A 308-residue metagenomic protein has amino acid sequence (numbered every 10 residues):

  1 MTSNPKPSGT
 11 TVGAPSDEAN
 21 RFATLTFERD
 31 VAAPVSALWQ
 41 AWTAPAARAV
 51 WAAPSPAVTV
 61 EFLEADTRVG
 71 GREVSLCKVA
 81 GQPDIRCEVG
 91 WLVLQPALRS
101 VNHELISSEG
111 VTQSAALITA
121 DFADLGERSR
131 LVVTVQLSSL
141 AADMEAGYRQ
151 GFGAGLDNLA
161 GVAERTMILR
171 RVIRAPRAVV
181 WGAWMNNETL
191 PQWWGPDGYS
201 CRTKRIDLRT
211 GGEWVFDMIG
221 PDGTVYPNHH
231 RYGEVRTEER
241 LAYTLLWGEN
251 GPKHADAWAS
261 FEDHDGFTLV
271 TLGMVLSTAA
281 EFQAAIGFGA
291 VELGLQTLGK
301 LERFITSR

Functional and structural regions predicted by a protein language model:
T2-T59, N158-S200: Hydrophobic ligand-binding cavity/cleft-lining segments
T26-D30, D66, L76, G90 (+6 more regions): Generic structural detector for well-ordered beta-strands
V35-S36, T67-R68, L92-R99, D121-R130 (+4 more regions): A short, structured loop/turn motif at beta-sheet edges
L38, R48, E73, W91 (+12 more regions): Hydrophobic pocket/interface hotspot
V60-L105, R202-T244: Glycine-rich portal/gate segments that line the openings of hydrophobic small-molecule binding cavities
V101-G153, T244-Q296: Beta-strand/loop substructures that line and gate deep hydrophobic ligand-binding cavities in soluble
G161-E164, T203, I305-R308: Short, highly charged C-terminal tails/helix-capping segments
